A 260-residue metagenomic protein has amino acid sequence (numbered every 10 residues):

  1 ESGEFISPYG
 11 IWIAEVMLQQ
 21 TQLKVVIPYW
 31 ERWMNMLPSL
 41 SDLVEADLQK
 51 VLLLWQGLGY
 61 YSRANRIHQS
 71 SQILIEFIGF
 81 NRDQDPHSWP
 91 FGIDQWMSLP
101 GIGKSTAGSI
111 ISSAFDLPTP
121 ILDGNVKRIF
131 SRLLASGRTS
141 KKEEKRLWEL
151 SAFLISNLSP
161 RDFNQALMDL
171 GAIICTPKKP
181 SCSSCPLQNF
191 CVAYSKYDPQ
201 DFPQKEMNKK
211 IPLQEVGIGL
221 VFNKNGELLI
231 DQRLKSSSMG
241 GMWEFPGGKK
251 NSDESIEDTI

Functional and structural regions predicted by a protein language model:
E1-S183, L187-K196: Catalytic cores of DNA base-excision repair glycosylases
S7-I11, M239-G247: Short, conserved active-site loops that position catalytic residues or coordinate cofactors/metal ions across diverse
T176, K210, N251: A short glycine-/small-residue-rich loop at the edge of a beta-strand within enzyme catalytic domains
C191-V192, K235-S238, N251: Short, catalytically relevant binding-site loops at active-site mouths
P199-E244: N-terminal strand-loop-strand
F245-I260: The catalytic Nudix box helix
